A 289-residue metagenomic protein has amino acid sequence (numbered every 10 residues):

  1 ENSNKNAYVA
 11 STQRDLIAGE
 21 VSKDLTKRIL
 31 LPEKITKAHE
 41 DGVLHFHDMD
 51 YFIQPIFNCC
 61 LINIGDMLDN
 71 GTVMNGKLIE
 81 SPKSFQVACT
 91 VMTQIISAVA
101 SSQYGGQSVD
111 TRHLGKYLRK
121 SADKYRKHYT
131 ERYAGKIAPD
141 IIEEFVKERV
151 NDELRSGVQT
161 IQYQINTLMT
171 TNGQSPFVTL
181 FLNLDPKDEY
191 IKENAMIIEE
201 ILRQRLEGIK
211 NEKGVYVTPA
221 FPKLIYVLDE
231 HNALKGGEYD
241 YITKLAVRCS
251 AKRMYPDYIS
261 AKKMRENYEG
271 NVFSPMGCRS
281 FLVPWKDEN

Functional and structural regions predicted by a protein language model:
E1-N289: Conserved catalytic cores of very large enzyme subunits
